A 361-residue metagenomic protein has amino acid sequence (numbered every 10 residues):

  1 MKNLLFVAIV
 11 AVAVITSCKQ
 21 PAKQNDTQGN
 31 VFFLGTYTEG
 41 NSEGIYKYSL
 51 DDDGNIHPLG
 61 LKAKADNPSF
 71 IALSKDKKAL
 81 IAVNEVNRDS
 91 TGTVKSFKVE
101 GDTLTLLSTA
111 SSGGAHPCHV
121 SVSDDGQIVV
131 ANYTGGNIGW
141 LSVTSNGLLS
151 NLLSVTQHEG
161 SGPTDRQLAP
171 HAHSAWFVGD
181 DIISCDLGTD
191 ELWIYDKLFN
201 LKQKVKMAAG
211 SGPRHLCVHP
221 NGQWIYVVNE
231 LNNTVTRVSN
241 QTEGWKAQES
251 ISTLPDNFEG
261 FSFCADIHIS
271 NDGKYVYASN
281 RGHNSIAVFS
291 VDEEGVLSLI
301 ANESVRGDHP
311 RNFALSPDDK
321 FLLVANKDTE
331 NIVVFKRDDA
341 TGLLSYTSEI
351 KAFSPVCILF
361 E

Functional and structural regions predicted by a protein language model:
M1-Q28: Bacterial Sec-dependent N-terminal signal peptides
K23-L50: An edge-strand/N-cap motif at the start of beta-rich repeat modules
T38-N41, E85-S90, T134-N137, T189-D190 (+3 more regions): Short glycine/acidic-enriched loop and turn motifs that connect beta-strands
N41, A65-K75, G113-Q127, E159-D180 (+4 more regions): Beta-rich, blade/repeat-based domains predominating in secreted/periplasmic proteins but also intracellular
S49-G54, F97-T103, L141-S150, K197-L198 (+3 more regions): Short loop/turn segments immediately following beta-strands, especially the blade-tip and inter-blade linker loops
H57-A63, T105-A110, L153-S154, G160-R166 (+4 more regions): A short beta-strand motif characteristic of beta-propeller blades
P58-D125: Blade-loop segments of beta-propeller domains
